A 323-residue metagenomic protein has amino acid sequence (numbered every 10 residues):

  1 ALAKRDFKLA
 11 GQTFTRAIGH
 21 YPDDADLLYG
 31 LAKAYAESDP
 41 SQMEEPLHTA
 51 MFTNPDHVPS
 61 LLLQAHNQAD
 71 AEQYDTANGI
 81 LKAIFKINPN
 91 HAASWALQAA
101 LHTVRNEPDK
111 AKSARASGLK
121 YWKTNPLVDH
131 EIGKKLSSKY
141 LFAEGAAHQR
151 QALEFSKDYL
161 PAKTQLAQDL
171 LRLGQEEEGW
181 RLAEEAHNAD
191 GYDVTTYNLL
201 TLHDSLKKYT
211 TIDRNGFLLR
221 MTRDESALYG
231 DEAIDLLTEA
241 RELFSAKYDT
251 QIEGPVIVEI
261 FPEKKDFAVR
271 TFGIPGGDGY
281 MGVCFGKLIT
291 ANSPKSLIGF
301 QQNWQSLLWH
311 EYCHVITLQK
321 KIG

Functional and structural regions predicted by a protein language model:
K4-R16, A36-T49, D70-A83, V104-S117 (+2 more regions): Structural signature of tandem alpha-helical TPR/SEL1-like repeats, specifically the intra-repeat loop/turn
Q12, G19, E45-P46, F52 (+3 more regions): Juxtacatalytic substrate-recognition/specificity segment
H20-Y21, T53-N54, I87, Y121-W122 (+2 more regions): Structural marker of alpha-solenoid helical repeat scaffolds
Q168-V194, T201: TPR/TPR-like (Sel1-like) alpha-helical repeat modules
N188-T211, N215-R220, D224: Terminal, low-structured helical/coil segments at or just beyond the last alpha-helical repeat
